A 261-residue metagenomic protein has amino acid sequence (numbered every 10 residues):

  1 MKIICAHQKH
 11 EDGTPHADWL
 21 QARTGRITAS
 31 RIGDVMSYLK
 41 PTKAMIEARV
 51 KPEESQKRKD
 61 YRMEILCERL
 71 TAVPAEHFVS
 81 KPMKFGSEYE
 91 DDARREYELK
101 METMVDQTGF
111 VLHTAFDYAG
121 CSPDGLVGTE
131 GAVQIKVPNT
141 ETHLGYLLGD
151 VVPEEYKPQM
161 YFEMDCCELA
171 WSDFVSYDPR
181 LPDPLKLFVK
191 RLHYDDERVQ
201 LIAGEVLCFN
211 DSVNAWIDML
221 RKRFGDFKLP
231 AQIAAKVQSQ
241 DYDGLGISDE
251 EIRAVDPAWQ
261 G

Functional and structural regions predicted by a protein language model:
M1-G261: Accessory terminal regions of nucleic-acid processing enzymes
